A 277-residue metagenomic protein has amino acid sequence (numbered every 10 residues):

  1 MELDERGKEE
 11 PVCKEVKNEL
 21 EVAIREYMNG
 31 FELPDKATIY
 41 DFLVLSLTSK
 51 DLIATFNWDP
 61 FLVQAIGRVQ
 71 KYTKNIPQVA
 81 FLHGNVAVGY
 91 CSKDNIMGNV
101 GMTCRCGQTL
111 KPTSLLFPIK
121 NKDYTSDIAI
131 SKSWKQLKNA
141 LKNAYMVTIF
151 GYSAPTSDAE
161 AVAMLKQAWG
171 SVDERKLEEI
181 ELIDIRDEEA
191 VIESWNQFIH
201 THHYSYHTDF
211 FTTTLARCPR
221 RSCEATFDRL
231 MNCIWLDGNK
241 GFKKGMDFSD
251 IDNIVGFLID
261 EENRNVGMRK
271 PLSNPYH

Functional and structural regions predicted by a protein language model:
M1-H277: Conserved catalytic alpha/beta core of Sir2/sirtuin-type deacylases, generalized to analogous enzyme cores that bind
